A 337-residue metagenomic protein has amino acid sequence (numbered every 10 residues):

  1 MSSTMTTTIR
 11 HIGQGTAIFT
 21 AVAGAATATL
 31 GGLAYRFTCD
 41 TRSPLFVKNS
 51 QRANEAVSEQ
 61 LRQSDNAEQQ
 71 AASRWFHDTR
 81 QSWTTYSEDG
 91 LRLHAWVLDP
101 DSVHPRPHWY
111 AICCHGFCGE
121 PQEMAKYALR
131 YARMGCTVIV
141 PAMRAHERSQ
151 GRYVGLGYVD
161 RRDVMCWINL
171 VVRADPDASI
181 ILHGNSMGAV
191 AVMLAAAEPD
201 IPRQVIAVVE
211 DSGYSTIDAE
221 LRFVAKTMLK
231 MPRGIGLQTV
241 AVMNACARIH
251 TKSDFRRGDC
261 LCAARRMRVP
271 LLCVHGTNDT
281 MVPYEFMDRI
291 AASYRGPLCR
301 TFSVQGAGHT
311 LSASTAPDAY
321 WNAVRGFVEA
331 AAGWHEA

Functional and structural regions predicted by a protein language model:
G13-Y86: An N-terminal hydrophobic leader/cap segment in hydrolases
I112, F117-R130, M143: The serine-hydrolase catalytic nucleophile loop
A128-Q150: Conserved alpha/beta-hydrolase
H146-S179: Catalytic nucleophile-loop/oxyanion-hole region of alpha/beta-hydrolase and closely related hydrolase-like folds
L194-R256, C262-A263: Hydrolase active-site cap/lid region
C260, V269, P283-A292: Short alpha-helix in the alpha/beta-hydrolase fold that links the catalytic acid
R266-R268, C273-H275, D279: Short beta-strand/loop motif that positions the catalytic acidic residue of the alpha/beta-hydrolase fold
A307-W321: Catalytic histidine-centered segment of alpha/beta-hydrolase-like enzymes
